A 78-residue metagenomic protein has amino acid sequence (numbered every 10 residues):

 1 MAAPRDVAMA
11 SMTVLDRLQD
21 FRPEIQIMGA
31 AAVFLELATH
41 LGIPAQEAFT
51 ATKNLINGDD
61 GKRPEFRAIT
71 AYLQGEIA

Functional and structural regions predicted by a protein language model:
M1-A78: Solvent-exposed interaction surfaces and binding hotspots enriched for charged
